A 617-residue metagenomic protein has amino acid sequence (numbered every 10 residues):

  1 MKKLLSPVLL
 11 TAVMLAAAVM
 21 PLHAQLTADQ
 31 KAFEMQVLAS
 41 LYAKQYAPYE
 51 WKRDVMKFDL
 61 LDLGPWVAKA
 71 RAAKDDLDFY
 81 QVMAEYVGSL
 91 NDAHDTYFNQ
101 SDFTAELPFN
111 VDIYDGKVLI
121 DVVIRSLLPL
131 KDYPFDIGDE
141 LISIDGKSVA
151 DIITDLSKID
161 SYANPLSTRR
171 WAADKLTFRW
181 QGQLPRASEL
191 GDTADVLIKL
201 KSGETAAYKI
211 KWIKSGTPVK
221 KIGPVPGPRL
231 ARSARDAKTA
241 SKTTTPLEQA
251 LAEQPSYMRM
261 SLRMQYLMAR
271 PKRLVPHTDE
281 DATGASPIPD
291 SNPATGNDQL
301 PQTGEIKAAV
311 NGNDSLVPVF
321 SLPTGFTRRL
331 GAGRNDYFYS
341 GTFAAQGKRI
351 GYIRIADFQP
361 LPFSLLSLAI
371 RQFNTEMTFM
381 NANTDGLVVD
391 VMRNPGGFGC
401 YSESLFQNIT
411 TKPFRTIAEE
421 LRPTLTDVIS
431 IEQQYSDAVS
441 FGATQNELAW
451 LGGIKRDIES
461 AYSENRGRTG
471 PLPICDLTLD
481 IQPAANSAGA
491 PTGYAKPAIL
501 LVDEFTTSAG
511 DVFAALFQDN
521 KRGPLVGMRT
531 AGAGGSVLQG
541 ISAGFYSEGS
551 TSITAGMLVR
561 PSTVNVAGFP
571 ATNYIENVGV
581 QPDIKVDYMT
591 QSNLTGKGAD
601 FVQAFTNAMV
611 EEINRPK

Functional and structural regions predicted by a protein language model:
M1-L4, D390: Positively charged n-region of N-terminal signal peptides that target proteins for export
V8-A18: Bacterial N-terminal signal peptides
A24-E447, V512, G534-L558, Y588-K617: Flexible, low-complexity junctional segments that flank or bridge functional domains
M377-T378, N486-G489, A515-L516: Mature extracellular/periplasmic domains of secretome proteins
D457-S487, M528-Q539: Flexible, gly/ser-rich surface segments that form the specificity/activation loops bordering the active-site cleft
L477, A485-L501: Short, conserved helix/loop micro-motifs enriched in His/Cys and acidic residues
P497-G535: Extended C-terminal subregions enriched in glycine
L525-V586: BRCT (BRCA1 C-terminal) domain core and associated BRCT-interaction motifs
